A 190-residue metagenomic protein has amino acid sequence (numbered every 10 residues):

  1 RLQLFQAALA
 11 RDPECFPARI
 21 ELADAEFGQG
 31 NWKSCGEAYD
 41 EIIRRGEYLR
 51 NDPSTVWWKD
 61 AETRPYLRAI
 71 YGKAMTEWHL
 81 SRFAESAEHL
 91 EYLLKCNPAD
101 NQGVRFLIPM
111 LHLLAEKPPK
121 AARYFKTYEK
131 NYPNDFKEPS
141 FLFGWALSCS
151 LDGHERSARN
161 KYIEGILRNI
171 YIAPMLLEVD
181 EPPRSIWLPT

Functional and structural regions predicted by a protein language model:
L4-Q6, G36-R45, A84-Y92, K117-Y132 (+1 more regions): Alpha-helical repeat scaffolds
A8-A10, I43-T63, L93-N97, K130-D135: Flexible helix-coil transition and linker loops at the boundaries of alpha-helical arrays
E14-P17, L49, F83, A99-N101 (+2 more regions): Residue-level recognition of tetratricopeptide repeat
A18, A69, G103-V104, F141 (+1 more regions): TPR alpha-solenoid repeat register
L147-T190: Long, ordered, amphipathic alpha-helical scaffolds
